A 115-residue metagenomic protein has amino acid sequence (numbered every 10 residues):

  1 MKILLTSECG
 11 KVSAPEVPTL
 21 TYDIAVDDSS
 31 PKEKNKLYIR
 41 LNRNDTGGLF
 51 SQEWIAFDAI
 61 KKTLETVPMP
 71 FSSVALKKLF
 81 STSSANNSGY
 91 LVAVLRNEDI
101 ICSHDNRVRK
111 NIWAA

Functional and structural regions predicted by a protein language model:
M1-Q52: Long, low-complexity, charged/polar intrinsically disordered regions in eukaryotic proteins
D45-K62, N97: A structural signal for long, well-ordered, hydrophobic/aromatic- and basic-residue-enriched core segments of folded
F50, T66, S81, A85: Short gly/ser-rich anion-binding loops that grip negatively charged ligand groups
I55-F80: Short acidic, hydrophobic short linear motifs in intrinsically disordered regions
S81-N97: Short amphipathic alpha-helical interaction segments
R96-R107: A short, conserved structural fragment
N106-A115: Short, cationic-aromatic polyanion-contact patches
